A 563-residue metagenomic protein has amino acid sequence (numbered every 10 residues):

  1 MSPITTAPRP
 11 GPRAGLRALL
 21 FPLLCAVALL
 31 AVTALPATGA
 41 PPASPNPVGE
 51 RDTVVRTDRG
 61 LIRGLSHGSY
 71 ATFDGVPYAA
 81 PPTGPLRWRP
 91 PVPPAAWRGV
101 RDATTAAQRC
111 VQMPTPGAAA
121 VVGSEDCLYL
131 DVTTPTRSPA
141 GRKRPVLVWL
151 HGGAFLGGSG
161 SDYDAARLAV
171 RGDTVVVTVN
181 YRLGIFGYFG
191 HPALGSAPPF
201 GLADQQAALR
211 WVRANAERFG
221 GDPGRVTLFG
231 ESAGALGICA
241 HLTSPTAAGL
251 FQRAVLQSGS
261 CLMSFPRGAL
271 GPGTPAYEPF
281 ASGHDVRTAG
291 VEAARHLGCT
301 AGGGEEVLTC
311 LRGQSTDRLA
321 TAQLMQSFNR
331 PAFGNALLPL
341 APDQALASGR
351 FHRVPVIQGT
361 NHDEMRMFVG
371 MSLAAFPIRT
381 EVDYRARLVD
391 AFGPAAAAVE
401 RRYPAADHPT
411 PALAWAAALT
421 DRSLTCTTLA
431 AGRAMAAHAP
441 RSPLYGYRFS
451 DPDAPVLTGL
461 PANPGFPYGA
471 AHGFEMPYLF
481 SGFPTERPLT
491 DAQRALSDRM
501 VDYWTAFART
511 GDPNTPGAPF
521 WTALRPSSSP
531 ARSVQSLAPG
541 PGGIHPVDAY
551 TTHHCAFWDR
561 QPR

Functional and structural regions predicted by a protein language model:
P3, R9-G11, C25, P41-L202 (+7 more regions): Non-catalytic accessory segments of hydrolases
L30-V48, H296: C-terminal region of N-terminal signal peptides and the immediate post-cleavage residues of exported proteins
P116-A118, A214, A240, A248 (+3 more regions): Substrate-access "cap/lid" subdomains that shape and gate the entrance to catalytic or ligand-binding pockets
G123, T425-R563: Mobile gating loops/cap/lid regions near enzyme active sites that modulate substrate access
C127, S196-E217, S282-V291: Alpha/beta-hydrolase active-site loop
N180, F229, S244, V255-S258 (+2 more regions): Alpha/beta-hydrolase-fold catalytic nucleophile elbow
F219-E231: Alpha/beta-hydrolase fold nucleophile elbow
G230-A240: Glycine-rich nucleophile elbow surrounding the catalytic serine of serine-hydrolase chemistry
